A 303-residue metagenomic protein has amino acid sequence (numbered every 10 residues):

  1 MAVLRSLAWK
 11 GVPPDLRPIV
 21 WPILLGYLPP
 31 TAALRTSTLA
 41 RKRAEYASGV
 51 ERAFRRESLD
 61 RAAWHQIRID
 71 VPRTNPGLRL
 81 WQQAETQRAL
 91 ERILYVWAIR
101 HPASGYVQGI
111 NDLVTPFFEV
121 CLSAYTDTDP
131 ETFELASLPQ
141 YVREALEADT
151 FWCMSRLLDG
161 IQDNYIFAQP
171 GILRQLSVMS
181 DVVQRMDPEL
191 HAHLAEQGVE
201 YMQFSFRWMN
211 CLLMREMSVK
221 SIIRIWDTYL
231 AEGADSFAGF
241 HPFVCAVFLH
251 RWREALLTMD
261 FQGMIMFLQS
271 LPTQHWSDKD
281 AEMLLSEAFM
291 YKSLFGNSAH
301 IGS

Functional and structural regions predicted by a protein language model:
M1-S303: Helix-rich, well-folded core regions that mediate interactions or catalysis
